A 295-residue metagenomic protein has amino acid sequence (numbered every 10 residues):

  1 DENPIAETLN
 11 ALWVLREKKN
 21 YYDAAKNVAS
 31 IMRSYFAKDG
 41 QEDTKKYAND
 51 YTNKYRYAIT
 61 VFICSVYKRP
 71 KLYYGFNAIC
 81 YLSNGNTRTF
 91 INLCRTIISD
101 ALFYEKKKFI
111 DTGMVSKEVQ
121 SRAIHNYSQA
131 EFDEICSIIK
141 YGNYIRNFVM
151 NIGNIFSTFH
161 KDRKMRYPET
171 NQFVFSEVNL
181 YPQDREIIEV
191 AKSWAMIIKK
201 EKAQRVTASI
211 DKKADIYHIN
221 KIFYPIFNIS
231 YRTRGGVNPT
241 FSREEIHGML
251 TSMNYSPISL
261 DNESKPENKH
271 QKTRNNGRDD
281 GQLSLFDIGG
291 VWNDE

Functional and structural regions predicted by a protein language model:
D1-A29, K108-E118, L180-E189, H218-F241: Repeat-unit-sized solenoid/scaffold elements
D1-L15, R69-Y104, P182-I197: P-loop NTPase catalytic cores that bind/hydrolyze ATP
D1-Y67: Long, low-complexity, polar/charged, intrinsically disordered or flexibly structured peripheral segments
Y21-A24, V28-M32, F36, K71-Y73 (+2 more regions): Winged-helix-like regulatory helical subdomains adjacent to P-loop NTPase cores
F36-A37, K68, T112-G113, N228 (+1 more regions): Short, flexible coil/linker elements and helix-boundary hinge sites characteristic of intrinsically disordered
N77, N92-T96, F103-D111, K202-K213: Composition- and surface-driven signal marking solvent-exposed, interaction-prone regions in large proteins
R166-E295: Long, compositionally biased intrinsically disordered regions
